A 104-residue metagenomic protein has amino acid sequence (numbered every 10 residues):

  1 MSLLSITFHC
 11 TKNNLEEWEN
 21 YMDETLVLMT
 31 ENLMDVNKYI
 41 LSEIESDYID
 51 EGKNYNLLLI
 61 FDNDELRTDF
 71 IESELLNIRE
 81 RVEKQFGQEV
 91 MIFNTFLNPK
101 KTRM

Functional and structural regions predicted by a protein language model:
S2-H9, S42-E74: Short, well-ordered beta-strand segments in beta-rich or mixed alpha/beta enzyme and ligand-binding folds
K12-N14, E65, K100-K101: Residues that cap or initiate secondary-structure elements
N14-L41, N77-R81: Short amphipathic alpha-helical segments
E31-N37, I60-F96: An amphipathic, aromatic/His-enriched active-site/gating alpha helix that lines ligand/cofactor pockets
I40-K53, E80-M104: Glycine-rich beta-strand-turn "strand-cap" elements at beta-sheet edges
